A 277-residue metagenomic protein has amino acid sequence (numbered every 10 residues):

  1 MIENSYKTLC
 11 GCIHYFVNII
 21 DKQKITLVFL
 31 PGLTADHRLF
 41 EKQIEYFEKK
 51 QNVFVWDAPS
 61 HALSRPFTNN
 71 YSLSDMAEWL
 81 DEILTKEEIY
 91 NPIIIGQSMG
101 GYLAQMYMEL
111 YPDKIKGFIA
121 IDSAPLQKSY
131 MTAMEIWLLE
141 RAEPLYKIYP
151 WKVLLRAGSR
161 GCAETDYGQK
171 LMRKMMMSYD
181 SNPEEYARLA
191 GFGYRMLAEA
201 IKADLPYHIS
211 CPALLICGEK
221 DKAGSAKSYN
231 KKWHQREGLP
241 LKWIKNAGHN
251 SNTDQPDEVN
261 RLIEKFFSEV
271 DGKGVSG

Functional and structural regions predicted by a protein language model:
M1-V28, K49-Q51, I89-Y90, E264-G277: Alpha/beta-hydrolase fold catalytic core
L9, F54-I95, R261: Active-site loop/oxyanion-hole signature of alpha/beta-hydrolase fold enzymes
F16-L63: Conserved HGGG/HGGXW glycine-rich cap/lid loop of the alpha/beta-hydrolase fold
G96-G100, A104: Gly/Ala-rich beta-loop-alpha elbow adjacent to hydrolase catalytic centers
E109, K116-K147: Flexible "cap/lid" loop of the alpha/beta hydrolase fold
S129-M131, I148-H208: Conserved alpha/beta-hydrolase catalytic His-Asp/Glu region
A213-A247: Conserved loop-alpha-helix segment in the C-terminal half of the alpha/beta-hydrolase fold that carries the catalytic
A247-P256, N260: Catalytic histidine-centered segment of alpha/beta-hydrolase-like enzymes
